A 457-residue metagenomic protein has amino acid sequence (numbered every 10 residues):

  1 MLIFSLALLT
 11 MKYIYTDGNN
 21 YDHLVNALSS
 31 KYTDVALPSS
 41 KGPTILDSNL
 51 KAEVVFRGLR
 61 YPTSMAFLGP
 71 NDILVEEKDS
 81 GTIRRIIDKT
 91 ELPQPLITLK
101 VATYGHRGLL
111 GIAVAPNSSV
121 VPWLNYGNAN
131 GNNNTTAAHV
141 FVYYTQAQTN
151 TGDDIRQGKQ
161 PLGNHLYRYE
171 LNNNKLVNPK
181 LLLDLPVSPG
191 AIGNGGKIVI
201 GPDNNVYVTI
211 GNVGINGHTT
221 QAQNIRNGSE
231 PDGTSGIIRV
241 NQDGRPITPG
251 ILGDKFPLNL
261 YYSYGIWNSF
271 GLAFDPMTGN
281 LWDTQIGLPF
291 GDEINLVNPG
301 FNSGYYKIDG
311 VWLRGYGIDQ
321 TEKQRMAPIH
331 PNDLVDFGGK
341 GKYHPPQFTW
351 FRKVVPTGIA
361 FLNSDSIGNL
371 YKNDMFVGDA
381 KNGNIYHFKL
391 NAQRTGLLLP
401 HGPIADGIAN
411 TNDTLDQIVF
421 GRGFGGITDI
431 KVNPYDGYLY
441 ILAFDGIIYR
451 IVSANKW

Functional and structural regions predicted by a protein language model:
N20-I45, R107-L109, N117-A137, N212-Q417 (+1 more regions): Beta-propeller domain segments
V54-D79, V355-G358: Beta-strand-rich domains and repeat architectures in extracellular enzymes and scaffolds, especially beta-propellers
V54-G58, I97-Y104, L183-P189, Y261-Y264 (+2 more regions): Surface loop/turn motifs at the tips and blade-to-blade linkers of beta-strand repeat domains
L74-P95: Beta-propeller domains
V75-E76, V142, V208, D283 (+2 more regions): Residue position within the beta-strands of beta-propeller blades
R156-V199: Asp-box/WD-like beta-propeller blade repeats and closely related beta-sheet repeat scaffolds
K431-W457: Blade-level signature of beta-propeller repeat domains, shared across WD40, Kelch, NHL, RCC1 and BNR/Asp-box propellers
